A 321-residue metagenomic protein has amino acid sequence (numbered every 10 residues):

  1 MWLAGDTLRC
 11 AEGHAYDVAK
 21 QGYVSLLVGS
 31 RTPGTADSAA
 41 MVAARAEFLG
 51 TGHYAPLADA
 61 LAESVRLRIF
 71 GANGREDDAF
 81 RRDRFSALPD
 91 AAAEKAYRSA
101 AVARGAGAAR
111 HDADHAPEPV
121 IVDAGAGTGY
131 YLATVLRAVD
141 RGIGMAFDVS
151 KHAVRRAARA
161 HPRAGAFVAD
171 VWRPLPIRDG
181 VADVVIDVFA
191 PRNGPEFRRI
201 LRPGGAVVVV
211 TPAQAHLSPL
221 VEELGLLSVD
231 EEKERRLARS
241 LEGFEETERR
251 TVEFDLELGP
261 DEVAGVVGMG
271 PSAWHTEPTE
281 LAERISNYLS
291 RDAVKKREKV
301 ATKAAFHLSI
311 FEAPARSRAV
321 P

Functional and structural regions predicted by a protein language model:
M1-T35: N-terminal auxiliary segments of SAM/dcSAM-dependent transferases
P33-A60, S64, R68-I69: Class I SAM-dependent methyltransferase Rossmann-like catalytic core, especially the SAM/SAH-binding loop
P119-D123, G127-P174: Class I SAM-dependent methyltransferase SAM/SAH-binding core
R173-V184: A short acidic, Gly/Pro-enriched loop at the edge of an enzyme's catalytic core that lines a small-molecule cofactor
F189-I200: A short, conserved alpha-helix within the catalytic core of class I
G204-P212, H216: Conserved beta-strand signature within the Rossmann-like core of class I S-adenosyl-L-methionine
V221-E242: Conserved Class I S-adenosyl-L-methionine
R250-P321: Conserved Class I S-adenosyl-L-methionine
